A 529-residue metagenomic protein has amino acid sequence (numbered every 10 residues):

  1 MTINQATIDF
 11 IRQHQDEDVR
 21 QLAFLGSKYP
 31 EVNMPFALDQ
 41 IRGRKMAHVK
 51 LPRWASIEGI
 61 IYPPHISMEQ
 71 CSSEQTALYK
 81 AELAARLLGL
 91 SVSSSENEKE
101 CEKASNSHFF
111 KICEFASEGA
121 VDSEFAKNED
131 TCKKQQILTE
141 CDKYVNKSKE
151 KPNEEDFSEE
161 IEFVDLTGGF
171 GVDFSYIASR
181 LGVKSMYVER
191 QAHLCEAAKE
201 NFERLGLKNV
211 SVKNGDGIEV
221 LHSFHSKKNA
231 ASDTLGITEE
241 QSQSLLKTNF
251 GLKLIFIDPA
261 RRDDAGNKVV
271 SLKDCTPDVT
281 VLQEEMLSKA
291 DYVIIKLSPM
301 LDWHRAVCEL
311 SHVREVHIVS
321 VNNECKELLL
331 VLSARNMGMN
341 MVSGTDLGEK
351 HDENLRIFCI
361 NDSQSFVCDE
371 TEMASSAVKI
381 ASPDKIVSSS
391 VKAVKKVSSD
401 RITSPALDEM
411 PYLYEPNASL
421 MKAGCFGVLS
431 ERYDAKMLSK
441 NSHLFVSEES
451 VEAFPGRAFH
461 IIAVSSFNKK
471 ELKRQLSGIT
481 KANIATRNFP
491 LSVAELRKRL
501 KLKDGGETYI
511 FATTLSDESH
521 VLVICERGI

Functional and structural regions predicted by a protein language model:
M1-I529: SAM-dependent transferase fold signal centered on methyltransferase-like domains, encompassing both Class I
